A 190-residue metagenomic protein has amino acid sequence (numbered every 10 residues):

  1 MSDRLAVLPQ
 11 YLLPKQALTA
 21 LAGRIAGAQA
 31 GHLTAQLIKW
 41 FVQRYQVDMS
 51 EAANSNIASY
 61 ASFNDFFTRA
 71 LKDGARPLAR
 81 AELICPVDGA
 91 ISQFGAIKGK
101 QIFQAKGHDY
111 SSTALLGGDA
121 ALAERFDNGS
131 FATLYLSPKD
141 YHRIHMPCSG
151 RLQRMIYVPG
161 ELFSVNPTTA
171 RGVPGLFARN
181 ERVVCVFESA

Functional and structural regions predicted by a protein language model:
M1-A190: Non-catalytic terminal segments and appended small domains
